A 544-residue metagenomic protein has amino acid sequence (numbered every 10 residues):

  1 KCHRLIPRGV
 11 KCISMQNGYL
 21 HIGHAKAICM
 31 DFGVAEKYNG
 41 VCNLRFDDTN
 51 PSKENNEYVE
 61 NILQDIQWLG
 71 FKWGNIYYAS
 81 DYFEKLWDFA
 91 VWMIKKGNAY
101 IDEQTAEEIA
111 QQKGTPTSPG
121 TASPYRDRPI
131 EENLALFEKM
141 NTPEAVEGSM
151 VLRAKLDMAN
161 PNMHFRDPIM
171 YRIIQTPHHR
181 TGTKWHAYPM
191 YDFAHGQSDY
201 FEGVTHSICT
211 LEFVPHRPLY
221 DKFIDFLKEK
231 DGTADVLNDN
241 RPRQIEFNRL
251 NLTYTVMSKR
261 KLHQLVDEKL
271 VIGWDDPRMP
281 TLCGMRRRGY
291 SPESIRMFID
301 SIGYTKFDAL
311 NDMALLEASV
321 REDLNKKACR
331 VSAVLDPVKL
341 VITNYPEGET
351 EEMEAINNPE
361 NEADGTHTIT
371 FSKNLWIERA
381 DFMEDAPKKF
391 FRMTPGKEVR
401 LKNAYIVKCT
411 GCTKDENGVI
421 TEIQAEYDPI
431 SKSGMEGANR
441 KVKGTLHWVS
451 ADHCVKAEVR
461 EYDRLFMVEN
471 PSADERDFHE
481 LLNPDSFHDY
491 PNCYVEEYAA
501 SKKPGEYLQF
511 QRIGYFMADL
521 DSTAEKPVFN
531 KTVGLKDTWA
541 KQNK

Functional and structural regions predicted by a protein language model:
K1-A122, E212-P242, N251, V256-S258 (+1 more regions): N-terminal Rossmann-like or analogous alpha/beta NTP/dinucleotide-binding catalytic cores that position adenine
K1-P7, M15-Y19, V41-D47, S52-N56 (+10 more regions): Basic, alpha-helical terminal appendages of large translation-related enzymes
V10-C12, T181-T183, M279-L282, K502: Short hydrophobic "helix-edge" motifs at membrane interfaces and signal-peptide entry regions
K26-E36, V59-I66, T183-H195, D199 (+4 more regions): Structured alpha-helical segments in the cores of large, soluble enzyme domains
D47-D48, T205-I208, P280: Short beta-alpha connecting loops at secondary-structure transitions that line or flank enzyme active sites
K96-L262, V320, C329, D336-V338 (+1 more regions): Active-site cores that bind ATP or allylic diphosphates and position pyrophosphate for catalysis
D239-S319: Long, charged, mostly alpha-helical binding arms that flank functional sites
